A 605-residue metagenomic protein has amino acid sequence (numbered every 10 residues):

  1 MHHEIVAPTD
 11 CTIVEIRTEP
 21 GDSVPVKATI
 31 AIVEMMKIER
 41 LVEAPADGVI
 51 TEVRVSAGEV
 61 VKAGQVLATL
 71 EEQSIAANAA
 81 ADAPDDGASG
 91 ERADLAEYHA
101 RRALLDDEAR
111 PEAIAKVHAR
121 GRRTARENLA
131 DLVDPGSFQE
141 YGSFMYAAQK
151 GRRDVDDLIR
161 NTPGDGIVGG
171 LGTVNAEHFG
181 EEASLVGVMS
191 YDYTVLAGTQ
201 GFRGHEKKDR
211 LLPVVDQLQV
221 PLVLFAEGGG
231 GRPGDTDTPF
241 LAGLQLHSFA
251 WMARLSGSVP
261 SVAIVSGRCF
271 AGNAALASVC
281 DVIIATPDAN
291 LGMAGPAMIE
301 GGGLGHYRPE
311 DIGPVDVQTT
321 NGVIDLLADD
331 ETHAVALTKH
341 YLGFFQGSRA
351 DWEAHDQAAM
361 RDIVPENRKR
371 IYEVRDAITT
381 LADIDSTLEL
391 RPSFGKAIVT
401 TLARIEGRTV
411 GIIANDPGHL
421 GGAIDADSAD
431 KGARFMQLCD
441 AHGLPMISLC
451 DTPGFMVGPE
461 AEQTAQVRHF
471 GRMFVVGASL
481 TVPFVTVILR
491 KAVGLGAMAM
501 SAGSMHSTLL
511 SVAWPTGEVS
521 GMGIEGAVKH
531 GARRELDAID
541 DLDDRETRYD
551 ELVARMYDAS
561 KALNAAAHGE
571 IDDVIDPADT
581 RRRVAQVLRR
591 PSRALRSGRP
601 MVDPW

Functional and structural regions predicted by a protein language model:
M1-A31: Acidic, low-complexity mobile loops and tails
E4, I32, L41, L171-T173 (+1 more regions): Residue-level detector of beta-strand face positions
V6-I13, M36, V42-V49: Short, solvent-exposed beta-edge and connector elements
T9, A46, K62, V265 (+1 more regions): A cytosolic small-molecule/anion-sensing beta-strand core signal
V14, K37-R40, Y98, A109: Intrinsically disordered, low-complexity linker/stalk segments enriched in A/P/T/S
R17, S23, E52-V55, V60: Exposed loop and linker-edge segments at protein-protein interfaces
V24-E43, K62-N78: Short hydrophobic beta/alpha edge segments that flank linear recognition/processing sites
N78-W605: Ligand-binding clefts of soluble mixed alpha/beta catalytic domains
